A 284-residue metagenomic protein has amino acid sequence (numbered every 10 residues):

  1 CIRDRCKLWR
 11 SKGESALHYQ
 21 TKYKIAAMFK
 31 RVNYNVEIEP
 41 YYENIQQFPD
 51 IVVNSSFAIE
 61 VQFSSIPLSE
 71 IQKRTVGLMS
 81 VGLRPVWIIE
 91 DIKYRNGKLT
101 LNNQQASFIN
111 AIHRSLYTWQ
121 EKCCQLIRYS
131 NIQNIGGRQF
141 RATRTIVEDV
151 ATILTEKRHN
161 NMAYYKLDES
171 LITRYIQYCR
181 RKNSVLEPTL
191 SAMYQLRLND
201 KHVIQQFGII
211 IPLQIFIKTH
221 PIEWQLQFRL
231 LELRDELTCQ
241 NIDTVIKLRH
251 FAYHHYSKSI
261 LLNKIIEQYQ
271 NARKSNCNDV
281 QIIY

Functional and structural regions predicted by a protein language model:
C1-D4: Conserved small/polar residues in nucleotide/adenosyl-binding loops
C6-E14: Short, polar/flexible loop-turn hinges at active-site or ligand-entry regions and domain interfaces
Q20-K24: Extended, charged coiled-coil helical stalks used as long, distance-spanning scaffolds in large assemblies
I25, I51-P67, L78, W87: Conserved catalytic cores of phosphodiester-cleaving nucleases, focusing on short active-site segments
A27-N54, Q62: A short acidic/basic microdomain associated with nuclease active sites
E70-L83: Short, charged, amphipathic alpha-helix that recurs within catalytic cores of restriction-modification and other
V81-L116, E121-C123: Nucleic-acid nuclease catalytic cores
F108-Y284: Non-catalytic C-terminal interaction segments of nucleic acid-processing enzymes
